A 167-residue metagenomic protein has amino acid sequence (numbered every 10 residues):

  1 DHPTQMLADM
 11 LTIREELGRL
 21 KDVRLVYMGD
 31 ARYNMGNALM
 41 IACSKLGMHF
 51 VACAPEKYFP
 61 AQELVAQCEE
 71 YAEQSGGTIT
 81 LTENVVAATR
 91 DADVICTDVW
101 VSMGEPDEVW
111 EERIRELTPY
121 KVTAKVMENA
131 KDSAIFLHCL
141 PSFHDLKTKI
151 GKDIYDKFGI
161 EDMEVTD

Functional and structural regions predicted by a protein language model:
D1-P3, A52-A54, L137-C139: A short, terminal or domain-edge coil/loop segment
D1-R14, H144, E161: Phosphate/diphosphate ligand-binding glycine-rich loop within oxidoreductases
H2, M35, P60, H144-L146: Generic structural signal for helix capping and beta-alpha/helix-loop junctions
T4-A8, T12, F59-L64, T89 (+1 more regions): Low-complexity, flexible helical/coil segments
Q5-A8, N37-M40, T148-K149: Short acidic, glycine/serine/threonine-rich loops at helix termini
E15-T97, M103: Glycine-rich phosphate/diphosphate-binding loop of Rossmann-like nucleotide-binding domains
E69-D167: Rossmann-like adenosine-cofactor binding region
